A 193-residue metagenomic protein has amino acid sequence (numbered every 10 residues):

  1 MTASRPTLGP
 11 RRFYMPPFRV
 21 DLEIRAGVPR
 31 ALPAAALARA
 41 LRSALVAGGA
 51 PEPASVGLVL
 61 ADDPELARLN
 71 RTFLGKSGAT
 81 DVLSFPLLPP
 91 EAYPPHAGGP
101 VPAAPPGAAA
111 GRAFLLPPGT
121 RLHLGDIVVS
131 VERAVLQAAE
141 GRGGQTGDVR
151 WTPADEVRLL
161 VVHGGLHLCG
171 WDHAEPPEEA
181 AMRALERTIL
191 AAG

Functional and structural regions predicted by a protein language model:
M1-R158, L166-G193: An acidic/histidine-cluster motif and surrounding catalytic segment that typifies divalent-metal-assisted enzyme active
